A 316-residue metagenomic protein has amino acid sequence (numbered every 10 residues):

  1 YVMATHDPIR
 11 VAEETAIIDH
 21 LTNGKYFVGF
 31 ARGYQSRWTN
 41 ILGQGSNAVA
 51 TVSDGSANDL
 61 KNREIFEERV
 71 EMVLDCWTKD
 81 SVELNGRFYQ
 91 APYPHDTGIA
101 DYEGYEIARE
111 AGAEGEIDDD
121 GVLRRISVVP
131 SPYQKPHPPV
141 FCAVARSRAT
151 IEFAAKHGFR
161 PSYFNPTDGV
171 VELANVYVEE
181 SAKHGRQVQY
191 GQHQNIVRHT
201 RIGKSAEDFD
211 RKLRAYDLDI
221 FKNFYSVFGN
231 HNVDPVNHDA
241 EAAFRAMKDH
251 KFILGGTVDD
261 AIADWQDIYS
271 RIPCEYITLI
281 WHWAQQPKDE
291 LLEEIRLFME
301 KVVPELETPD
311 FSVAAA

Functional and structural regions predicted by a protein language model:
V2, W38-T39, N165-T167, L279-L291: Glycine-rich, proline-tolerant flexible connector loops at the mouths of alpha/beta enzymes
M3-I17, I253-A263: Glycine-rich anion/phosphate-binding loops
E14, A145-E152, D260-I268: Short, acidic/polar
A16-V28, G33: Hydrophobic or amphipathic alpha-helical targeting/insertion segments
K25-G29, P139-F141, G158-S162, Q189-V197 (+1 more regions): Structural preference for beta-strand elements that scaffold enzyme active sites
V49-P132, D168-C274, E307-A316: An alpha-helical appendage that flanks or caps ligand/catalytic pockets
R146-D168: A conserved active-site cap/scaffold subdomain adjacent to cofactor or substrate pockets
I202-D208, P287-L297: Short glycine/threonine-rich loop-to-helix capping motif typified by GTGT followed within a few residues by an Asp-Pro
